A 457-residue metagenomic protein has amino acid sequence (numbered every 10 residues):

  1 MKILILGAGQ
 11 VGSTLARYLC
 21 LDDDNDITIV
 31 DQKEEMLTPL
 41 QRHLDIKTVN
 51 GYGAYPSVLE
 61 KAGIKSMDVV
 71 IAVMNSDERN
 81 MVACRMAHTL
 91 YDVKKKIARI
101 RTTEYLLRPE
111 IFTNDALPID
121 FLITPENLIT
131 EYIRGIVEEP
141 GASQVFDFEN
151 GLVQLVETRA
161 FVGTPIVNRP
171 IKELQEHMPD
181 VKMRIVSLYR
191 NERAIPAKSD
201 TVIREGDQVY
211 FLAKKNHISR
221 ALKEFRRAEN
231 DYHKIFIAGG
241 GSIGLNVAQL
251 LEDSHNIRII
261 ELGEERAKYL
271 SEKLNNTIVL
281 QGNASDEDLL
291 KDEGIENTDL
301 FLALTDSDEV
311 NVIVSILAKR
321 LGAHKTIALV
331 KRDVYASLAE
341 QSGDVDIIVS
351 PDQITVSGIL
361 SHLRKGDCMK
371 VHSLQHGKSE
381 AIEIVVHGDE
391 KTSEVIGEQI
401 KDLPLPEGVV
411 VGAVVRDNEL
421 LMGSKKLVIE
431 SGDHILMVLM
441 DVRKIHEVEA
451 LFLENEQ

Functional and structural regions predicted by a protein language model:
M1-Q457: Cytosolic regulatory regions of ion transport systems
